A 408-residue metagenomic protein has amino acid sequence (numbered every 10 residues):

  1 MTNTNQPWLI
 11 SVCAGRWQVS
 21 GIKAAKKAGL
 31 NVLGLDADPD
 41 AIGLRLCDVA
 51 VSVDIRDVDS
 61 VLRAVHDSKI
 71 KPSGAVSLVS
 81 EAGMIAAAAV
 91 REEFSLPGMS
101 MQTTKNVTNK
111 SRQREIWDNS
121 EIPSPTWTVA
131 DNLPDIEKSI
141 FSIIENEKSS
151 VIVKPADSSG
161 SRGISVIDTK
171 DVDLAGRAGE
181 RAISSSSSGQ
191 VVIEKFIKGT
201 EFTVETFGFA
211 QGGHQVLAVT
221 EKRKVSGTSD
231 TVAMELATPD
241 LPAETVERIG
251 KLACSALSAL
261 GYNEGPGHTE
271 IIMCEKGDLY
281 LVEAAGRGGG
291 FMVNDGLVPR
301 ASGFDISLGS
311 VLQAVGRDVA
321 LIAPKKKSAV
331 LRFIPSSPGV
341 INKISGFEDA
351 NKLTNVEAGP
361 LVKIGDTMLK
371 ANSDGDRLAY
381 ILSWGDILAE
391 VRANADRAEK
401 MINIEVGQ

Functional and structural regions predicted by a protein language model:
M1-T103, T108, P134, D318-A320 (+3 more regions): ATP-binding N-terminal substructure of ATP-dependent carboxylate-amine bond-forming enzymes
S60, K138, V172-G176, G339-I344 (+1 more regions): Short, conserved charged micro-motifs
V65-P72, I144-K148, S186-S187: Glycine-rich phosphate-binding loop signature in dinucleotide/nucleotide-binding domains
E92-G163: A conserved helix-loop-beta module that forms one wall/lid of the active-site cleft in ATP-utilizing catalytic domains
I164-L279, G288: Internal nucleotide-binding/catalytic subdomain
S165, K195, P299, L378-G385: Short, well-ordered beta-strand elements within core beta-sheets of diverse protein domains
E247-T269, E275, A285-V340: Active-site "cap" helix and flanking loop/linker of ATP-utilizing ligase/carboxylase catalytic domains
I334-D366: Glycine-rich active-site loop/lid that clamps phosphate-bearing ligands
